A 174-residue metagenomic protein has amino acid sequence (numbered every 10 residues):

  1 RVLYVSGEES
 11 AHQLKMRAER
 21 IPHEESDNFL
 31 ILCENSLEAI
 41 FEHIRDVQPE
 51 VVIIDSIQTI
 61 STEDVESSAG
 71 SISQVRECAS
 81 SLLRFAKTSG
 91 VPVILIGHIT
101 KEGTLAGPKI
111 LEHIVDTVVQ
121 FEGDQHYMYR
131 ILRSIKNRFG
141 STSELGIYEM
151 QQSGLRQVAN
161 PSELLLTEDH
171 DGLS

Functional and structural regions predicted by a protein language model:
R1-S81: Conserved inter-motif catalytic segment of the P-loop NTP-binding fold
V2-L3, N28-L30, E50-V52, P92-I94 (+3 more regions): Structural motif
E8-H12, R20, N35-A39, I57-I60 (+6 more regions): Conserved nucleotide-binding/hydrolysis micro-motifs of P-loop NTPases
K15, E63-D64, T104-A106, R130-I131 (+1 more regions): Short glycine-/acidic-enriched loop or helix-start segments at secondary-structure transitions that form or flank
A18-E19, T104-I114: Short regulatory helix/loop adjacent to the ATP-binding pocket of P-loop NTPases
R45-V52, Q58, I114, G123-S174: Conserved P-loop NTPase
I54, T59, S68, A86 (+2 more regions): Long C-terminal interaction/binding lobes of large macromolecular proteins
S73-I94, H98, I114-Q125: Substrate-engagement module of ASCE P-loop NTPases
